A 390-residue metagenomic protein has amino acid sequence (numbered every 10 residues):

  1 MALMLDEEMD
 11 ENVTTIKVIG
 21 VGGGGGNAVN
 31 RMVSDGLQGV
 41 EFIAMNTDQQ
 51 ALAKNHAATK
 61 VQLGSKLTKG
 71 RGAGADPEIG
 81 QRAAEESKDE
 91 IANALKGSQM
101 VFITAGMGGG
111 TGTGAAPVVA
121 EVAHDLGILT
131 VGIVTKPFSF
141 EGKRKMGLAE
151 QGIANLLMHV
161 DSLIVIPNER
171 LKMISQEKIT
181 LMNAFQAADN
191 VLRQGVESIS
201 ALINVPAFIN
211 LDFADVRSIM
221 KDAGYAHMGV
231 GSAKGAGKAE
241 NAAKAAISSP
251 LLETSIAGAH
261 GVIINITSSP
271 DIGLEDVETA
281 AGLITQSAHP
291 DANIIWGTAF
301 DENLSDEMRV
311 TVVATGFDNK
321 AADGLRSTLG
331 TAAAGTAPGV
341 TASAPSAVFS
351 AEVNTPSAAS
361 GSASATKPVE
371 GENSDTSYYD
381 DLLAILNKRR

Functional and structural regions predicted by a protein language model:
M1-R390: Tubulin/FtsZ superfamily GTPase core signature
